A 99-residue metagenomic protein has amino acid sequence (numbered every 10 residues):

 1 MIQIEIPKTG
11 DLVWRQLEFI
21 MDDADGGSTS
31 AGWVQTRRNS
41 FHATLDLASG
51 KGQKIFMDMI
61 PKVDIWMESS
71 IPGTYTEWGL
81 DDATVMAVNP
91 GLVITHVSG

Functional and structural regions predicted by a protein language model:
M1-G99: N-terminal helix-loop segment corresponding to the beta1-alpha1 unit of nucleotide/adenylate-binding folds
